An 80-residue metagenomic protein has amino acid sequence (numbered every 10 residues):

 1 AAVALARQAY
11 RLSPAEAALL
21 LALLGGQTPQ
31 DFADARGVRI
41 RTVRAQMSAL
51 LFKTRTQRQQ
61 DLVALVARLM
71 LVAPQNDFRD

Functional and structural regions predicted by a protein language model:
A1-P14: Regulatory hinge/linker segments at domain boundaries that couple sensory/effector modules to output domains
L5-R7, G37-R39, R79: Short, charged/polar low-complexity linear motifs in solvent-exposed/disordered segments
Q8, L21, L51: Generic anion/oxyanion-binding catalytic loop in active/binding sites
R11, F32, A67: Residue-level marker of positions within ordered structural domains that often coincide with functionally constrained
A15-L19: The N-cap/first-turn positions of alpha helices within or immediately adjacent to helix-turn-helix DNA-binding domains
L23-Q27, V66: Short helix-to-turn junction characteristic of helix-turn-helix DNA-binding domains, especially the helix
G26-D61: Recognition helix of helix-turn-helix DNA-binding domains
S48-D80: Basic, Lys/Arg-enriched C-terminal extension of HTH/homeodomain DNA-binding domains
